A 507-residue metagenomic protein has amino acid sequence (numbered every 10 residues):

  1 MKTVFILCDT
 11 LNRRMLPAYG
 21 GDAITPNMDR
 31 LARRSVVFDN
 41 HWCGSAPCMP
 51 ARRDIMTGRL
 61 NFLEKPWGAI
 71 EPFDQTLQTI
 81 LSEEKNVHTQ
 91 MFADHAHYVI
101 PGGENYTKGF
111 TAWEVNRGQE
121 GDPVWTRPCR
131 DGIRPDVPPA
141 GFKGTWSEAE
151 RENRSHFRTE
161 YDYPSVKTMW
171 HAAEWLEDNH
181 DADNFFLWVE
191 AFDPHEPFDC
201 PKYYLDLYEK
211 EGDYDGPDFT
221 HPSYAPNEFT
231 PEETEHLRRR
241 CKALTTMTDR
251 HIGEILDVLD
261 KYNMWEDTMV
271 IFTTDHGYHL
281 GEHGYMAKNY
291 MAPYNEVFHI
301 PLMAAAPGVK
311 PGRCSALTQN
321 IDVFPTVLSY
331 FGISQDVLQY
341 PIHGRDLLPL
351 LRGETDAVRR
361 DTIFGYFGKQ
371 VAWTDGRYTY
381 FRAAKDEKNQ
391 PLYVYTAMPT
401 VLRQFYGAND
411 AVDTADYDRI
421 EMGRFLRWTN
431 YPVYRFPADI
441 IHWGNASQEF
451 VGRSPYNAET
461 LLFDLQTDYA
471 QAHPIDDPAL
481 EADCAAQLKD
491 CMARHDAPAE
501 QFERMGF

Functional and structural regions predicted by a protein language model:
M1-F5, Y106-E114, T145-E150, F157-D213 (+2 more regions): Active-site regions of oxyanion-processing enzymes, predominantly non-cytosolic
M1-V36, S45, A458, A470-A482: Active-site-proximal N-terminal segment of extracellular/periplasmic enzymes that hydrolyze or transfer
D22-I24, C43, G68-Q75, E235-M247 (+3 more regions): A short beta-strand-to-alpha-helix junction
T25-P26, I55, Y161, S165 (+3 more regions): Polar, surface-exposed loop/tail segments that function as active-site lids or cofactor/substrate-recognition elements
D54-R158: Catalytic-site neighborhoods of secreted/periplasmic enzymes that process anionic sulfate/phosphate groups
Y163-N179, T220-T268, Y330: A long, amphipathic alpha-helix that forms part of the scaffold/cap immediately adjacent to metal-dependent active
P197-K210, V258-V309, A316-Q319, L338: Histidine-centered active-site microenvironments of extracellular/periplasmic hydrolases and transferases
N295-E296, F367-D476: C-terminal, low-complexity/hydrophilic appendages and adjacent surface loops of extracellular/periplasmic anionic
